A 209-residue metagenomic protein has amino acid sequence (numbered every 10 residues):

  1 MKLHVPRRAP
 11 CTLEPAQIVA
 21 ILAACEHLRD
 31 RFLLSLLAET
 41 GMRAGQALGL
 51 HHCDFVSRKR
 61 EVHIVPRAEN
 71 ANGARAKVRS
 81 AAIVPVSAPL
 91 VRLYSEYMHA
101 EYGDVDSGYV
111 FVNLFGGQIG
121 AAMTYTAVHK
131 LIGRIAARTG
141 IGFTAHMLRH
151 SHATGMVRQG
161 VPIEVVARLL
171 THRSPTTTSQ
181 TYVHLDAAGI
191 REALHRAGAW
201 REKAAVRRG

Functional and structural regions predicted by a protein language model:
M1-V19, L114-I119: Flexible interdomain linker/hinge and immediately adjacent N-terminus of the catalytic tyrosine-recombinase domain
P6, P15-A44, L48, V105: Basic, Lys/Arg- and aromatic-enriched nucleic-acid-binding interface segment
L37-R60, E164-V165: Short, charged phosphate-coordinating catalytic segments
G49-R92: Conserved tyrosine-mediated DNA breakage-rejoining catalytic core shared by Y-recombinases
F55-S57, G140-G142, V161-T181: Short, polar N-cap/turn motifs at the start of nucleic acid-interacting alpha helices
S87-I141: Active-site/catalytic core of tyrosine-dependent DNA strand-transfer enzymes
H129-R168: Short, basic (Lys/Arg/His-rich) helix/loop patches that form interaction surfaces in the mid-to-C-terminal regions
A197-G209: C-terminal secondary-structure termini that scaffold catalytic or DNA-interacting sites
